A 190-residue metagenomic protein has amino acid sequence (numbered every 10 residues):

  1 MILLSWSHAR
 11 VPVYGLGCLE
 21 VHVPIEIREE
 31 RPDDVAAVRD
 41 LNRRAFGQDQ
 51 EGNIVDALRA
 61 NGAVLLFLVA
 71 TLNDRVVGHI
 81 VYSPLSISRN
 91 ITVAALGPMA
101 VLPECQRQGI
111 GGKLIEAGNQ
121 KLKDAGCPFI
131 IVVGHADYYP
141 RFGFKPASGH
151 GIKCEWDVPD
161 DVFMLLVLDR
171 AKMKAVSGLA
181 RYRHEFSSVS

Functional and structural regions predicted by a protein language model:
Y14-I54, N61-V77, R170-S190: Short amphipathic alpha-helix that is part of the acyltransferase structural core
L65, D161-M164: Short hydrophobic/aromatic beta-strand or adjacent loop that forms the aromatic wall/cage of a ligand/substrate-binding
F67-V69, R75-L85, T92-A100: Conserved beta-strand in the GNAT
R75, R89, L102-K113, A125 (+1 more regions): Conserved glycine-rich acetyl-CoA-binding loop
L96, R107-Q120, V132: Conserved acetyl-CoA-binding loop-helix of GNAT-fold acetyltransferases
D124-P128, V133-P159: Conserved active-site alpha-helix within GNAT-family acetyltransferase domains
